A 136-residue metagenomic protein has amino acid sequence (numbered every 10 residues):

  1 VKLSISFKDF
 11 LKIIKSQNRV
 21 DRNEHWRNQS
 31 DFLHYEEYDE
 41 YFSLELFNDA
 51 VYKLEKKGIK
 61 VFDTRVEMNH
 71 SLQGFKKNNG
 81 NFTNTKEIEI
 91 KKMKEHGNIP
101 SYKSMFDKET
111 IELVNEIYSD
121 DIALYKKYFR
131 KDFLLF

Functional and structural regions predicted by a protein language model:
V1-Y102: PAPS-dependent sulfotransferase catalytic domain
G97-F136: Charged phosphate-binding loop/patch that engages nucleotide di/tri-phosphates or the phosphate backbone of nucleic
